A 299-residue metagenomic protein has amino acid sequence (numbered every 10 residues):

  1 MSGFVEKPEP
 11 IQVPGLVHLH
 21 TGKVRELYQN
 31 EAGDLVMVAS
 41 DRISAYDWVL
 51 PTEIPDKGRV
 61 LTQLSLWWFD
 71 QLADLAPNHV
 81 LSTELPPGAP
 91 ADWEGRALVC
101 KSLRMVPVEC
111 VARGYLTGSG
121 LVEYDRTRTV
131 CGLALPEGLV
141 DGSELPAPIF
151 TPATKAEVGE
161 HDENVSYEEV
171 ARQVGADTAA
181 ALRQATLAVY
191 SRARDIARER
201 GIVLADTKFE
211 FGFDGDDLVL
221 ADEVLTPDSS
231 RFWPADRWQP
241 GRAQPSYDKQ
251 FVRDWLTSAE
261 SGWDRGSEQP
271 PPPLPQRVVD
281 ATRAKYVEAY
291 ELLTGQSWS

Functional and structural regions predicted by a protein language model:
S2-A156, R265-S299: Active-site loop/lid in soluble adenylation, ligation, and acyl-transfer enzymes
S40, R192, V219-P227: Catalytic cores of nucleic-acid ligases and guanylyltransferases
W67-W68, Y190, W233: Tryptophan-centered motif/residue detector
A112, L204-V224: Conserved metal-phosphate-binding beta-hairpin within the catalytic cores of diverse ATP-dependent phosphoryl-transfer
R126-T178, D216-D217, V224-L293: Anionic ligand-binding catalytic core segments
V174-A205: A long amphipathic alpha-helix within ATP-dependent nucleotide-binding catalytic cores
